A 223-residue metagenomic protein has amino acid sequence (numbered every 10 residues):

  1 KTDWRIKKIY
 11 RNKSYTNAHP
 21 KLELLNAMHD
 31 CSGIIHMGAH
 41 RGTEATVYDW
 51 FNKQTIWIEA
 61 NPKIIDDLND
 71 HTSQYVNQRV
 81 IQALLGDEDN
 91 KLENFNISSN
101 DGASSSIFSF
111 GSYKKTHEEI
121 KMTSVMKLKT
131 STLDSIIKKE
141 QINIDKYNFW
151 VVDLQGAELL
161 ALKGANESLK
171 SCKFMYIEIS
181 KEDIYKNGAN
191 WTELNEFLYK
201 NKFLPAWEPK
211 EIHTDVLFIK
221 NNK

Functional and structural regions predicted by a protein language model:
K1-K223: Phosphate/nucleotide-binding beta-alpha loop and adjacent structural elements of enzyme active sites
